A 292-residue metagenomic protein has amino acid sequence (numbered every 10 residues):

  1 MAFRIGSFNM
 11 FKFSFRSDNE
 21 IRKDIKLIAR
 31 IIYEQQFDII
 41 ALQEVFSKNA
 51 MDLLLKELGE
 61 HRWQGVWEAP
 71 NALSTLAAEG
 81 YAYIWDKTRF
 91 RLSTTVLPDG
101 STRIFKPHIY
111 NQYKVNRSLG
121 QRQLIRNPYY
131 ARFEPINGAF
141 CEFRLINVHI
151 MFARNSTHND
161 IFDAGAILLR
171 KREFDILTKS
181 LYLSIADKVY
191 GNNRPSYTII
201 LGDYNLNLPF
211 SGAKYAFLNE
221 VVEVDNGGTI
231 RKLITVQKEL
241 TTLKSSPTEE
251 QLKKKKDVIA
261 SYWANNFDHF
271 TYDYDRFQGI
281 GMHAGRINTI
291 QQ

Functional and structural regions predicted by a protein language model:
M1-Y81, R117-L119, F174-D175: N-terminal, active-site-proximal structural segment of metallo-dependent hydrolase catalytic domains
A2-F15, E142-F152, N159: Active-site-proximal beta-strand elements of phosphoester/diester hydrolases
I5-M10, I28-D52, I84, A131 (+3 more regions): Active-site beta-strand/loop signature of hydrolases that rely on acidic residues for catalysis
F15-R16, N49-D52, S74-A77, R154-T157 (+2 more regions): Extracytoplasmic/secreted cell-surface and envelope-processing proteins
K26, A153-D175: A solvent-exposed, charged loop/short amphipathic helix patch at secondary-structure junctions
F46-E142, I150: Structured beta-strand-rich core segments of catalytic domains in phosphoester-bond hydrolases
K48, R91, D187-I199, N205-Q292: Metal-dependent phosphoester-hydrolase catalytic domains
L53-H61, S180, S184, A216-V221: Alpha-helical structural signal in soluble globular domains
